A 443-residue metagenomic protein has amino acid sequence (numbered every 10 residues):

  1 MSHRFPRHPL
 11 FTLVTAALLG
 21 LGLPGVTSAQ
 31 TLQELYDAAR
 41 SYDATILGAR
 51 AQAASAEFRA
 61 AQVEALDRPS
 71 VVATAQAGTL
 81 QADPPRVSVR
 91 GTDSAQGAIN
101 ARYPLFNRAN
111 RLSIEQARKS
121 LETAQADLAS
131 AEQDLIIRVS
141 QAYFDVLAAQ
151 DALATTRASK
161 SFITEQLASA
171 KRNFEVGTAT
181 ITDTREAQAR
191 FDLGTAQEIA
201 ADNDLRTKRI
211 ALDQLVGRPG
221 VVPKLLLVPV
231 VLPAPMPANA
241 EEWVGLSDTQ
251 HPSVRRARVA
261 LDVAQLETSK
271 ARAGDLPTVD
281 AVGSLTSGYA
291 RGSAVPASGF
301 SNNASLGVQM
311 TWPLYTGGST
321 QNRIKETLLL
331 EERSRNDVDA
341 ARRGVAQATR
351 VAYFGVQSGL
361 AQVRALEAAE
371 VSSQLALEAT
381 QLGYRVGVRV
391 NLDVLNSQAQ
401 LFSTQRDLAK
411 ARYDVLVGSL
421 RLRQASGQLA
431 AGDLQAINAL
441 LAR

Functional and structural regions predicted by a protein language model:
S2-H3, D134-L246, G355, G359 (+2 more regions): Periplasmic alpha-helical coiled-coil/stalk elements that build and connect Gram-negative outer-membrane
S2-V14: Bacterial N-terminal signal peptides that target proteins for export
H3-R4, D407-R443: Acidic, low-complexity, intrinsically disordered peripheral segments
T27-V72, Y103, R118, G220 (+4 more regions): Bacterial Sec-pathway N-terminal export signals of envelope proteins
T31, S70-A131, E242, R255-E267 (+3 more regions): Small/polar-residue-enriched beta-strand and adjacent coil segments characteristic of outer-membrane beta-barrel
G48-V63, A131, L135-A154, E165 (+5 more regions): Amphipathic alpha-helical coiled-coil segments
S94-Q96, Q141, E186, N303-S305 (+1 more regions): Transmembrane beta-barrel architecture of outer-membrane proteins
